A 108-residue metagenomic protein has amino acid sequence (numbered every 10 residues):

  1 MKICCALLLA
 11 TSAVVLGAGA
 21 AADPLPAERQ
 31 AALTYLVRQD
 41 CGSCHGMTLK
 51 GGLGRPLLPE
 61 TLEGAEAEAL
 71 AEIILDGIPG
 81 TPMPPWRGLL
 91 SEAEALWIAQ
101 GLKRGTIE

Functional and structural regions predicted by a protein language model:
M1-E28: N-terminal export/targeting leaders of redox proteins
L8, D23, A27-Q30, S43 (+2 more regions): Residues at structural and domain junctions
D23, G51, P59-E108: Extracytoplasmic electron-transfer domains, predominantly the class I c-type cytochrome c fold
P26-K50, A69-D76: Sequence/structural segment immediately N-terminal to covalent heme-attachment motifs in c-type and related
Y35, L57-L58: Short, contiguous strand/loop micro-motifs
Q39, R55, T81: Glycine-centered loop/turn positions within well-structured domains that cap or flank conserved ligand/cofactor-binding
